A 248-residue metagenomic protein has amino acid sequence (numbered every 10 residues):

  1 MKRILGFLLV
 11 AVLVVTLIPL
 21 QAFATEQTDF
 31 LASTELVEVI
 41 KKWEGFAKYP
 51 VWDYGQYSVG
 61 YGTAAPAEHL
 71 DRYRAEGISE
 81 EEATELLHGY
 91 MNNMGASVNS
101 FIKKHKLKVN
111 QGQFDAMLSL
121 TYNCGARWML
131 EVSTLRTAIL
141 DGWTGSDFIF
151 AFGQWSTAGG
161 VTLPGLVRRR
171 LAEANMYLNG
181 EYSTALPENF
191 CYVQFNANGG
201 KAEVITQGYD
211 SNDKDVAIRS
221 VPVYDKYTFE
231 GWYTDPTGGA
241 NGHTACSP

Functional and structural regions predicted by a protein language model:
M1-F7: Positively charged n-region of N-terminal signal peptides that target proteins for export
V14-F23: C-terminal segment of classical bacterial N-terminal signal peptides
T25-F46, T63, E81-T84, H88-G89 (+1 more regions): Long, amphipathic alpha-helical surface segments
V37, Q56-Y57, Y61, N92-A96 (+1 more regions): Small-residue-enriched, tightly packed secondary-structure blocks
K48-W52, V98-F114, T134, T184-P187: Surface-exposed patches in mature extracellular/periplasmic domains of secreted proteins
W52-A75: Substrate-binding/active-site groove segments that recognize and process beta-1,4-linked N-acetyl-hexosamine
D71-H105, V109-M129, T144, I149: Alpha-helical segment that forms one wall of the substrate-binding/catalytic cleft in peptidoglycan-active domains
P187-P248: Secondary-structure capping and domain/repeat boundary segments
